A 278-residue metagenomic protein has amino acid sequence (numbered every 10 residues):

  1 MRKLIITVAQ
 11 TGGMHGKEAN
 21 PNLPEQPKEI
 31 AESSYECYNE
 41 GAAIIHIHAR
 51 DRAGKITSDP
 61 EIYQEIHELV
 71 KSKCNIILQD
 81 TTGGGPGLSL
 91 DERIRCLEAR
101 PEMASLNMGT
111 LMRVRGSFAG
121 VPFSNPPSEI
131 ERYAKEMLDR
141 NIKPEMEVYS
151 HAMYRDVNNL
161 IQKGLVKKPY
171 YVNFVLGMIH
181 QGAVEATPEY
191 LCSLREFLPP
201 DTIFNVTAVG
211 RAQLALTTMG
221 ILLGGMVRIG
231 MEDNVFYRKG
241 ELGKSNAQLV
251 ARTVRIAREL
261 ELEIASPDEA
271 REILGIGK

Functional and structural regions predicted by a protein language model:
M1-N22, S105-M112, G116-S117: N-terminal small/glycine-rich loop or linker at the start of catalytic domains across soluble metabolic enzymes
V8, K55-D80, Y133-D139, C192-D201 (+1 more regions): Alpha-helix-loop-beta-strand connector modules within alpha/beta enzyme cores
Q10-E32, T81-S89, A119-F123, E145 (+3 more regions): Active-site mouth loops of central-metabolism enzymes
E18, A43-E65, V175-L176, V235-K239: Glycine-rich, proline-tolerant flexible connector loops at the mouths of alpha/beta enzymes
P27, T57-S124: Active-site beta->alpha loop and helix N-cap motifs at the rims of alpha/beta catalytic domains
I30, C37, H48, A104 (+4 more regions): Conserved, mostly hydrophobic/aromatic
M103-M231: Catalytic alpha/beta core domains of metabolic enzymes, predominantly
P199-K278: C-terminal alpha-helical cap/extension of soluble enzyme domains
